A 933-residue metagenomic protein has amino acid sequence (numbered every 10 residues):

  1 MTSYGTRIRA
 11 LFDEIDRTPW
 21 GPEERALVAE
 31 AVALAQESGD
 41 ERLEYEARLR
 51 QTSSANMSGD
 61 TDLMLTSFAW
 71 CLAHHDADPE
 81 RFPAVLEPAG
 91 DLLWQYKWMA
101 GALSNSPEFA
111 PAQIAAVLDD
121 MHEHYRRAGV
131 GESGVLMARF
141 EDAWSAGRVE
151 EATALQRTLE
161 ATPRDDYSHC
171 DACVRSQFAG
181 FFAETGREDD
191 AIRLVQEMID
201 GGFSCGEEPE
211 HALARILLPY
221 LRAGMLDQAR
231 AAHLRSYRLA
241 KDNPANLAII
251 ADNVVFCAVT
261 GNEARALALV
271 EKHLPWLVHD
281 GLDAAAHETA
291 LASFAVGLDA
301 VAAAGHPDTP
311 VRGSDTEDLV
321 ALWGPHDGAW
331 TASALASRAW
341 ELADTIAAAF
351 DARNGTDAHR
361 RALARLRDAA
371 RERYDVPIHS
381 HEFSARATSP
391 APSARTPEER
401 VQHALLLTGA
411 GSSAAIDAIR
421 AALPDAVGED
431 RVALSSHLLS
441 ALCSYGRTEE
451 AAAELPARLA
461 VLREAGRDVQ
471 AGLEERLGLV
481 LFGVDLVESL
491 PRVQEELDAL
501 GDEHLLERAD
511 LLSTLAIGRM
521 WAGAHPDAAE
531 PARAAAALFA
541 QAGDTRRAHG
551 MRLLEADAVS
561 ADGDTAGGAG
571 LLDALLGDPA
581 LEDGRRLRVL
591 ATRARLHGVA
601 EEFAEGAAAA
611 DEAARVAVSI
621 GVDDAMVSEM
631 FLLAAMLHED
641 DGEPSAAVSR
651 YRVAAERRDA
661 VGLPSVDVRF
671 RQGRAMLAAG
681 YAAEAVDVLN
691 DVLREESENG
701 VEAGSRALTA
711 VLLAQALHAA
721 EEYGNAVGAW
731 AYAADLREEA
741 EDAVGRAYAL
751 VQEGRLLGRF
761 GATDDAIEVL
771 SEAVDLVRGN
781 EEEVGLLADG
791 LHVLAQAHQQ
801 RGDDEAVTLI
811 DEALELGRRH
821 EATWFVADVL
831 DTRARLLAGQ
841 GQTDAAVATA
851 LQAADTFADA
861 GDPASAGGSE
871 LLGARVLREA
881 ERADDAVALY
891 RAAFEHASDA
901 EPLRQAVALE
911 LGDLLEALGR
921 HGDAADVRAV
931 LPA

Functional and structural regions predicted by a protein language model:
G5-R9, E46, E87-W94, S133-M137 (+23 more regions): Residue register of alpha-helical TPR repeats
T6-D13, R50, W94-M99, G134-E141 (+28 more regions): "A position-specific structural signal for the A-helix of alpha-solenoid helical repeats
A29-Q36, A69-E80, A116-R126, Q156-R164 (+18 more regions): Amphipathic alpha-helical segments of tetratricopeptide repeats
S38, S58, E108, A146 (+20 more regions): Structural motif corresponding to the intra-repeat A-B loop/turn of tetratricopeptide repeats
R42, V130, H169, E207 (+17 more regions): Residue signature of alpha-solenoid helical repeat architecture, marking inter-repeat boundaries and helix-start
L277-D417, A421, E429, E450 (+2 more regions): C-terminal non-catalytic interaction modules
